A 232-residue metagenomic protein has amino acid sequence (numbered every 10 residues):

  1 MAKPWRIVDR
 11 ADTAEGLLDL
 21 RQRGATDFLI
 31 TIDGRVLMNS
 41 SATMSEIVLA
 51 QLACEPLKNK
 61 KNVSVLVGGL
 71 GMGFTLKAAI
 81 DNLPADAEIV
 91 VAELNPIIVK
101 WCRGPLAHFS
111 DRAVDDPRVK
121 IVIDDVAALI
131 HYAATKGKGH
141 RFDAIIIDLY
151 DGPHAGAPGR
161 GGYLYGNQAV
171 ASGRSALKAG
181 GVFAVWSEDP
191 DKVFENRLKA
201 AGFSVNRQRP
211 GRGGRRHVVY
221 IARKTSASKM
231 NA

Functional and structural regions predicted by a protein language model:
M1-K61, D81: Rossmann-like AdoMet
Q22-R23, A222-T225: Active-site beta-strand termini and strand-to-loop segments that position acidic
I32, H140, R223-K224: Residue-level signal for short segments within beta-strands and strand-turn junctions of well-structured beta-sheet
N39, G73, K192: Loop/helix-junction capping segments adjacent to catalytic residues or to phosphate/diphosphate-binding pockets
T43, I47-L177, V185-W186, A201 (+3 more regions): The AdoMet/dcAdoMet-binding core of the Class I SAM-like
G181: Glycine-centered, phosphate/nucleic-acid-interacting loop/turn motifs that mediate DNA/RNA or nucleotide
D189-A201: Short alpha-helix
T225-A232: Flexible, glycine-/basic-rich loop-and-beta segments that form/coincide with the SAM-dependent methyltransferase
